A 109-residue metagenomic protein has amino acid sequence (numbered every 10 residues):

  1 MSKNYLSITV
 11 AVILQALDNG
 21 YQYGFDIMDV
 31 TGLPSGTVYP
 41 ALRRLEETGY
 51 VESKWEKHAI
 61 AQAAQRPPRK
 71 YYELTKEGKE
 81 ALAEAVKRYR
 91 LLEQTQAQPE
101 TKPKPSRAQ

Functional and structural regions predicted by a protein language model:
S2-Y39, R43: N-terminal helix-turn-helix DNA-binding core of bacterial DNA-binding proteins
N19-G20, E47-T48, E77-E80: Short, charged/polar surface micro-motifs in flexible loops or helix N-caps
R43, A61, E93-Q94: Sparse recognition of residues in long alpha-helices and their boundaries
T48-Q65: Beta-hairpin "wing" of winged helix-turn-helix
P68: Exposed loop/turn and edge beta-strand positions of beta-sandwich/beta-sheet ligand-binding modules
Y71-L74: Short, structured active-site "lid" loops
K76-Q109: Amphipathic alpha-helical dimerization/coiled-coil segments that flank or bridge DNA-binding/regulatory modules
